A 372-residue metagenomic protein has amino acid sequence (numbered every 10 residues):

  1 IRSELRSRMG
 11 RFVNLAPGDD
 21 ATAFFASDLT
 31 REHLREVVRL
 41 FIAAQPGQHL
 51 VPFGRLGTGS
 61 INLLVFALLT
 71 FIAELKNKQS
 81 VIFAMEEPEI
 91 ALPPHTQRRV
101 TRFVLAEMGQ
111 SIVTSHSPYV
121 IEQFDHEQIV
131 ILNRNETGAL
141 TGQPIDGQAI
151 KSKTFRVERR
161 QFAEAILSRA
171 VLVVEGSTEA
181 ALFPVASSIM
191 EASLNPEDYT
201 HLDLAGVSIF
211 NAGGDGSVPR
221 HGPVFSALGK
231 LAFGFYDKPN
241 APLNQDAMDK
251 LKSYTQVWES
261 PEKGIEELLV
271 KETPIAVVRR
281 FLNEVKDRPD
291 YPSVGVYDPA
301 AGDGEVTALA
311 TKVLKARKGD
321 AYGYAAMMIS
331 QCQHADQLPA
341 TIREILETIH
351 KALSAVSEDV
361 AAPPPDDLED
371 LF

Functional and structural regions predicted by a protein language model:
I1-E4, Q128, E136-T137, G176: Hydrophobic/basic alpha-helical segments enriched in Actinobacteria
I1-V38, A44-G47: Alpha-helical coupling/stalk and coiled-coil linker elements that connect catalytic or binding modules and transmit
R2, S27, F53, G176 (+2 more regions): Conserved phosphate/pyrophosphate-binding and hydrolysis machinery centered on Walker-type P-loop NTPases, extending
E4, G59-I61, H95, R99 (+5 more regions): Generic recognition of stable, solvent-exposed alpha-helical segments in well-folded globular domains
E4, R8-R11, L69, E87 (+5 more regions): Generic, well-ordered alpha-helical scaffold segments in large soluble proteins
P17-D20, K76-Q79, E197-A205: Short helix-terminating capping/connector loops at secondary-structure junctions
L34, L40-E164, E347, K351-F372: Switch/communication elements of ASCE P-loop NTPase nucleotide-binding domains
Q161-V173, S177-F372: Acidic, Mg2+-coordinating catalytic modules of nucleic-acid enzymes
